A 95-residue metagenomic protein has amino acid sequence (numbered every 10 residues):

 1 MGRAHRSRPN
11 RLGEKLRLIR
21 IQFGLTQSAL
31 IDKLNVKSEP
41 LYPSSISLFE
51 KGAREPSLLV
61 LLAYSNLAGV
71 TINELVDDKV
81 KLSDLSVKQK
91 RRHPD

Functional and structural regions predicted by a protein language model:
M1-F23: A short, Lys/Arg-rich alpha-helix, primarily the initiator
G2-R6, A29, N66, E74-D95: Short, charged recognition helix plus adjacent turn of helix-turn-helix-like nucleic-acid-binding domains
R11-E14, L25, L41, P56-L59: Residue-level signal for the short linker/turn that defines the boundary of a DNA-recognition helix
L16, L30-I31, P43-F49, L75: Conserved hydrophobic/aromatic packing and binding residues within compact polymer-binding modules
R20, I31, N35, S65: The alpha-helix within a helix-turn-helix
N35-E55: Recognition helix of helix-turn-helix/homeodomain-like DNA-binding domains that insert into the DNA major groove
A53-E74: DNA major-groove recognition helix of helix-turn-helix/homeodomain DNA-binding modules
